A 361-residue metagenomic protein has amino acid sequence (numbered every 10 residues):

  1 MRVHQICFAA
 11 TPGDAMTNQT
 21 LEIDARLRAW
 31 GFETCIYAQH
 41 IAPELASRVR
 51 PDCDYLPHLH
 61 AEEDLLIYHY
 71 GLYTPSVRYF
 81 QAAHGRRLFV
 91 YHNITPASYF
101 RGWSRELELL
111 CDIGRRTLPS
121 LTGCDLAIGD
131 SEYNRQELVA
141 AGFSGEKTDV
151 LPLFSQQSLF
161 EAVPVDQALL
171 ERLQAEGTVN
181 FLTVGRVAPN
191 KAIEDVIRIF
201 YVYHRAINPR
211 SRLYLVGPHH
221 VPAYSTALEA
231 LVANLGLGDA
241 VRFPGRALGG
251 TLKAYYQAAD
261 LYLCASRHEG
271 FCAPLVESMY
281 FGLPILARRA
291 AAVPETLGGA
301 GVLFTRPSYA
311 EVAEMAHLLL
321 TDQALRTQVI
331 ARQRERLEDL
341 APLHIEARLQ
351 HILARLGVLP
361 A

Functional and structural regions predicted by a protein language model:
A38-A42, R210-E229: Glycosyltransferase donor-sugar binding loop
T122-Q167, E171: Donor nucleotide-sugar binding/catalytic pocket of nucleotide-sugar-dependent glycosyltransferases
I128, L170-K191, I197-F200, Y214: Conserved donor-binding/catalytic core segment of Leloir-type glycosyltransferases
S225-A247: Nucleotide-activated donor-binding/catalytic signature segment of Leloir-type glycosyltransferases, i.e., the conserved
A254-A259: Short alpha-helical donor nucleotide-sugar binding micro-motif in glycosyltransferases
R267: Aromatic "clamp/platform" in nucleotide-sugar-dependent glycosyltransferases that forms part of the donor/acceptor
L275, P284-A287: Short hydrophobic beta-strand element within catalytic cores of glycosyltransferases and related nucleotide-activated
V302-Y309, L318-Q323: Conserved acidic donor-binding segment of nucleotide-sugar-dependent glycosyltransferases
